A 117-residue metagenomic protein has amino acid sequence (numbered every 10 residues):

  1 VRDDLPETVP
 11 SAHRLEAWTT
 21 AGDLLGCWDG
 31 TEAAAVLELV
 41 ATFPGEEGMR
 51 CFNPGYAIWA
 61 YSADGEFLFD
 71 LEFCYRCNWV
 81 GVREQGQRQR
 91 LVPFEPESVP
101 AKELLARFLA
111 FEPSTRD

Functional and structural regions predicted by a protein language model:
V1-D117: Function-determining sites in protein domains
